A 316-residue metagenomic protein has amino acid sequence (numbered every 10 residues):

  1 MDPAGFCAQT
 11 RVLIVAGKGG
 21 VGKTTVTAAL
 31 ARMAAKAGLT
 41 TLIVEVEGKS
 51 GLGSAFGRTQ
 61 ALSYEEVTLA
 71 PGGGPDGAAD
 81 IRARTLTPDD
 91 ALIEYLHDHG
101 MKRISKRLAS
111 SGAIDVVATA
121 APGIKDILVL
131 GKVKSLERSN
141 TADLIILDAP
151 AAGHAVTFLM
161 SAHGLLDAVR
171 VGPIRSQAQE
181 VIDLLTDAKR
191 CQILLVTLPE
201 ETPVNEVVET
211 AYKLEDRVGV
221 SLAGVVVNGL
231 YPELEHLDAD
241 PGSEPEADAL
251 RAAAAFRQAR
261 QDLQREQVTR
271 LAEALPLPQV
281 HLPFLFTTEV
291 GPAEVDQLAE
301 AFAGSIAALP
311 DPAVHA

Functional and structural regions predicted by a protein language model:
A4-G5, T25-A29, K36-A37, L42-E45 (+3 more regions): Conserved catalytic-core segment of NTP-binding enzymes
A8-L13: Pre-Walker A (Motif I) flank of P-loop NTPase domains
V15-K18: Residues at the beta-strand->loop junction immediately N-terminal to the Walker
G22: Conserved glycine(s) of the Walker
R32-S110: N-terminal phosphate/diphosphate-binding loop that engages ATP/GTP or pyrophosphate donors across diverse enzyme folds
E94-E137: ATP-hydrolysis module of ASCE/P-loop NTPase motor domains, specifically the Walker B Asp-Glu catalytic pair
L96-R103, L237-G242, A293-F302: Short, surface-exposed amphipathic charged segments that create phosphate/polyanion-binding patches used for binding
H281, E289-A316: C-terminal accessory extensions appended to soluble enzyme cores
